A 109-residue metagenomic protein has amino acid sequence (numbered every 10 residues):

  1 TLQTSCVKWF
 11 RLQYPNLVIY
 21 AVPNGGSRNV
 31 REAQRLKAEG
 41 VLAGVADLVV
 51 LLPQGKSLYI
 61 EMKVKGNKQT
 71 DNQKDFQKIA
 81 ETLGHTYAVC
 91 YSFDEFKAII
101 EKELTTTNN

Functional and structural regions predicted by a protein language model:
T1-N109: Catalytic phosphate/metal-binding cores of nucleic-acid and nucleotide-processing enzymes, i.e., regions that mediate
